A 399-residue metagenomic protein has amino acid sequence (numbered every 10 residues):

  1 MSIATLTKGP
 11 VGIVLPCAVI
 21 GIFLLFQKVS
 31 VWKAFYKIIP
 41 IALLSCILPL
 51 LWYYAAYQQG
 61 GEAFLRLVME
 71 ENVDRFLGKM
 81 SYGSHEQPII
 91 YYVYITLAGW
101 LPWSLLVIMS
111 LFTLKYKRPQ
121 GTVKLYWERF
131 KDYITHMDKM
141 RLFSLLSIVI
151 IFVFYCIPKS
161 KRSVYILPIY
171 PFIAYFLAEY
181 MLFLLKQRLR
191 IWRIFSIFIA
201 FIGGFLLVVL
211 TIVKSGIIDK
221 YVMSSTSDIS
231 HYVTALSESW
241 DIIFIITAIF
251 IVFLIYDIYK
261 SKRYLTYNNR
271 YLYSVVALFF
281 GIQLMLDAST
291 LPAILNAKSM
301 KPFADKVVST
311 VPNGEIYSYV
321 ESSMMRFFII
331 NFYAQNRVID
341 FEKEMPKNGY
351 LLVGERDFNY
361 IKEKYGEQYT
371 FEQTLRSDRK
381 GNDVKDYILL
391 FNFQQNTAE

Functional and structural regions predicted by a protein language model:
M1-F23, K159-Y165: Transmembrane helices and adjacent periplasmic/lumenal helix-loop junctions of polyprenol-phosphate-dependent
S2, G21, L25, L50-Y54 (+1 more regions): Alpha-helical transmembrane segments of multipass membrane proteins
I13-C46, L111-K131, Y175, Y180-Q187: Perimembrane helix-loop-helix junctions
I13-V14, F35-L43, V93, R141-L146 (+2 more regions): Hydrophobic alpha-helical transmembrane segments
V19-L24, E62-F76, Q120-L125, S215-D228: Peri-membrane helix termini and adjoining interfacial loops of integral membrane proteins
P40-R66, I157, V213-K214: Membrane-lumen/periplasm interface segments of specific transmembrane helices in polyprenyl phosphate-linked
E71-V93, V222-S237: Juxtamembrane membrane-water interface segments that cap and precede transmembrane helices
Y116-E399: Membrane-embedded architecture of ER/inner-membrane glycosylation machinery
